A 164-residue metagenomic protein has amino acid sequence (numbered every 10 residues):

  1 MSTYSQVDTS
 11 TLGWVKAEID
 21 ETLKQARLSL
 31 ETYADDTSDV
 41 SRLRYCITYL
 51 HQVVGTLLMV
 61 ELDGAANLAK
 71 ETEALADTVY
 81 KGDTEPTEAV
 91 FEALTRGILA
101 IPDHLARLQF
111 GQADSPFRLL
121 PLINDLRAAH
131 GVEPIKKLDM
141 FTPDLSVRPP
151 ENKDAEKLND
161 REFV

Functional and structural regions predicted by a protein language model:
M1-T9, D83-D160: Structural secondary-structure packing elements that flank or coincide with functional cores
T3-T48, F141-V164: Long, amphipathic alpha-helical coiled-coil segments characteristic of histidine-phosphotransfer scaffolds
T9, D36, L43, G55-L58 (+3 more regions): Short, charged/polar micro-motifs that form catalytic or ligand-binding hotspots
L23, R27-L30, A34, V54-E61 (+5 more regions): A structural signal for well-ordered alpha-helices, especially hydrophobic packing surfaces of coiled-coils
R42-C46, M59-L75, A89-G97: Short, well-ordered alpha-helical segments that carry or flank key catalytic/ligand-binding motifs at enzyme/regulatory
E71-A74, T78, R118-L122: Long amphipathic alpha-helical coiled-coil segments
